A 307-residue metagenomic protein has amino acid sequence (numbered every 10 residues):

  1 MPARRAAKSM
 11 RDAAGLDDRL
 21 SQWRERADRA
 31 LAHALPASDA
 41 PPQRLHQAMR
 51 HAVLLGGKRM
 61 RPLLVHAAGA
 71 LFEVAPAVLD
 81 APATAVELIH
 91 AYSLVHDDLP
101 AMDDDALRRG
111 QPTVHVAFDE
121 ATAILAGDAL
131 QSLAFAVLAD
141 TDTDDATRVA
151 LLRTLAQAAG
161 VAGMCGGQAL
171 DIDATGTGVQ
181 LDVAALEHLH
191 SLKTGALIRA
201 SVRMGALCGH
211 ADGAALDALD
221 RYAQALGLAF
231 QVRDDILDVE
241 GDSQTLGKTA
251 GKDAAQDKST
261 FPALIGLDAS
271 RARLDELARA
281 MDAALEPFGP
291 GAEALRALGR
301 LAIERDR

Functional and structural regions predicted by a protein language model:
P2-P36: N-terminal amphipathic/basic leader segments beginning at the initiator methionine
R19, L35, D39-A284, E293-I303: Mg2+-dependent prenyl diphosphate-binding active-site environment of isoprenoid biosynthetic enzymes
D306-R307: Short cytosolic juxtamembrane segments of multi-pass membrane proteins
